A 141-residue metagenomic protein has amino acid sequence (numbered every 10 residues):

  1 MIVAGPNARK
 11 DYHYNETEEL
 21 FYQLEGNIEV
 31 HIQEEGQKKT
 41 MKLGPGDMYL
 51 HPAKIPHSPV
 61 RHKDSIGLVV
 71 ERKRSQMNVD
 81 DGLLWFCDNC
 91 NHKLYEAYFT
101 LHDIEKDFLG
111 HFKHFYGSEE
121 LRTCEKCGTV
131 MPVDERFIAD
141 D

Functional and structural regions predicted by a protein language model:
M1-Y22, N27-M48, P56-D141: Jelly-roll (double-stranded beta-helix
